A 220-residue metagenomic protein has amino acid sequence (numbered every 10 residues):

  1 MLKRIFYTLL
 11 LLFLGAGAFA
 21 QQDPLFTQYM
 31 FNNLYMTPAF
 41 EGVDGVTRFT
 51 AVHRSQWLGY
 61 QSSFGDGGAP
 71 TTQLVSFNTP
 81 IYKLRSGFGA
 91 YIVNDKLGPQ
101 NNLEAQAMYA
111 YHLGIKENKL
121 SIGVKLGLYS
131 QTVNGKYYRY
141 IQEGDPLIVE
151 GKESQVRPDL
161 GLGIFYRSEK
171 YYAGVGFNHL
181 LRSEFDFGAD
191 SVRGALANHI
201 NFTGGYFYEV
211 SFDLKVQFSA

Functional and structural regions predicted by a protein language model:
M1-L25: Bacterial Sec-dependent N-terminal signal peptides
Q21-A220: Subset of outer-membrane beta-barrel
